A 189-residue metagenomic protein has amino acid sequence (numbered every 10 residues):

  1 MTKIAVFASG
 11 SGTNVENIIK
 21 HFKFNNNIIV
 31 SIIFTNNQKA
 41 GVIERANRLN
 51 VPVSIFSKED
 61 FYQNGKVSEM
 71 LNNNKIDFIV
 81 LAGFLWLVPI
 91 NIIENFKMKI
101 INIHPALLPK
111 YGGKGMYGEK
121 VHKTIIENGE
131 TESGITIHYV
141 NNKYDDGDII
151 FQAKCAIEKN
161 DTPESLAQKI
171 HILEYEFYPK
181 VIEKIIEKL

Functional and structural regions predicted by a protein language model:
M1-L189: One-carbon transfer enzymes
